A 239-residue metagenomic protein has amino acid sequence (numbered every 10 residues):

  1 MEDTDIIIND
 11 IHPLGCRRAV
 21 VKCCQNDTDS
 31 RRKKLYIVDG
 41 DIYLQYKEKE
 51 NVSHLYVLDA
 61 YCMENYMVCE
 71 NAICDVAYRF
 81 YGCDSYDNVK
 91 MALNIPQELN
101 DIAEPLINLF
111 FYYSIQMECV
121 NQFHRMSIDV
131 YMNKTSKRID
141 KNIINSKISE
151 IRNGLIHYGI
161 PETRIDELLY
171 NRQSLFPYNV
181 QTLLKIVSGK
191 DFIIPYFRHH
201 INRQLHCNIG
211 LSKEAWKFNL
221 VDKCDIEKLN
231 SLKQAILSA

Functional and structural regions predicted by a protein language model:
M1-A239: Acidic, divalent-metal-binding catalytic cores of TOPRIM and closely related two-metal-ion phosphodiester/pyrophosphate
